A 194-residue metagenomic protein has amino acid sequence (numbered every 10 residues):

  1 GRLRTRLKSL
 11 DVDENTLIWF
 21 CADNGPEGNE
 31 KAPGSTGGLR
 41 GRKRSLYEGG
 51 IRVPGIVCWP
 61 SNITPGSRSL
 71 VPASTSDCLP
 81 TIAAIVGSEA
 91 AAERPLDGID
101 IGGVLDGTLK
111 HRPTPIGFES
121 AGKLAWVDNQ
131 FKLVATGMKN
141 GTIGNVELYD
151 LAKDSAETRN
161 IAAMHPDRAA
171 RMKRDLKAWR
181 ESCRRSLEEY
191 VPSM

Functional and structural regions predicted by a protein language model:
G1-K31: Metal-dependent active-site segment of extracytoplasmic phospho-/sulfohydrolases and closely related
G1-R4, K8, L79-A83, G102 (+5 more regions): Non-transmembrane alpha-helical segments in soluble domains of secreted/periplasmic/extracellular proteins
L7, L17-A22, G55-I56, C78-A83 (+1 more regions): Beta-strand elements within well-structured catalytic alpha/beta cores of enzymes that handle phosphate/sulfate esters
V12-I18, V53, R112-T114, D128-F131: Loop/turn elements at helix/coil->beta-strand transitions in domains of secreted/extracellular proteins
W19, R184-M194: Short, flexible loop/turn segments with low-complexity composition
N24, G49, C58: Glycine-rich, acidic and aromatic/proline-enriched surface loops and short helix-turn segments that act as binding
P26-E48, I63-S67, V71, S76-K153 (+1 more regions): C-terminal cap/loop subdomain of S1 sulfatases and analogous C-terminal strand-loop tails that border
P54, A178-R185: A short, conserved beta-to-alpha structural element at the edge of catalytic cores that scaffolds binding
